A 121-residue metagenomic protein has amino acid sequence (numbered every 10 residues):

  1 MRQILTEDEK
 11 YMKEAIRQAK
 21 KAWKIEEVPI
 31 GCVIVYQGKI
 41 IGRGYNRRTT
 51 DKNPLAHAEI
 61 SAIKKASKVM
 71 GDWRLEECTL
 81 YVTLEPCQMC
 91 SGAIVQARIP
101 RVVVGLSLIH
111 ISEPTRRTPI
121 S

Functional and structural regions predicted by a protein language model:
M1-S112: Zinc-dependent deaminase catalytic domain
I109-S121: Single conserved hydrophobic/aromatic residue that forms the stacking wall/gate of nucleotide- or nucleobase-binding
